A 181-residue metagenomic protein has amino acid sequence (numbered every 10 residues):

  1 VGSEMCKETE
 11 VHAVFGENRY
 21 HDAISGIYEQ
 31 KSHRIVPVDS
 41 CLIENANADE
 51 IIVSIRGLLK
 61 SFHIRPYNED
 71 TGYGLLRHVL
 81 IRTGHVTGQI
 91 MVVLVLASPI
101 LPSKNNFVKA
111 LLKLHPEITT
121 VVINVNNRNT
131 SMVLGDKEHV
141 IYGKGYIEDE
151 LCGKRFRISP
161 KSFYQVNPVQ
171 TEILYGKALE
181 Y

Functional and structural regions predicted by a protein language model:
S3-Y181: Accessory RNA-recognition modules of RNA-modification enzymes
